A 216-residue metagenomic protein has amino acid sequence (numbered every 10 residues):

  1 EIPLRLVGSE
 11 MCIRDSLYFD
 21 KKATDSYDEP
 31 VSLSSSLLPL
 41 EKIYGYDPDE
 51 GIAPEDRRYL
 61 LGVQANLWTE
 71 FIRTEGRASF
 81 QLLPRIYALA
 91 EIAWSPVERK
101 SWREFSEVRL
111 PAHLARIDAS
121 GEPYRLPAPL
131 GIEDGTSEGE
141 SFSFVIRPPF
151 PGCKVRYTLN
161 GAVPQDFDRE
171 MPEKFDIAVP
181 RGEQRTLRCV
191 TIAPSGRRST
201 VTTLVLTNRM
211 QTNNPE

Functional and structural regions predicted by a protein language model:
E1, I72-E75, D166: A generic structural signal for short coil/turn motifs at secondary-structure boundaries
E1-G8, I13: Single conserved hydrophobic/aromatic residue that forms the stacking wall/gate of nucleotide- or nucleobase-binding
E10, L33-L37, Y87-I92, E170-P172 (+2 more regions): Glycine-rich loops and low-complexity Gly/Arg-rich segments that provide flexible linkers or classic glycine-based
D20-S141, P149-C153: Substrate-binding clefts and catalytic carboxylate motifs of secreted carbohydrate-active enzymes
K100, S106-E216: Short, compositionally stereotyped local motifs that mark structural "simplifiers"
